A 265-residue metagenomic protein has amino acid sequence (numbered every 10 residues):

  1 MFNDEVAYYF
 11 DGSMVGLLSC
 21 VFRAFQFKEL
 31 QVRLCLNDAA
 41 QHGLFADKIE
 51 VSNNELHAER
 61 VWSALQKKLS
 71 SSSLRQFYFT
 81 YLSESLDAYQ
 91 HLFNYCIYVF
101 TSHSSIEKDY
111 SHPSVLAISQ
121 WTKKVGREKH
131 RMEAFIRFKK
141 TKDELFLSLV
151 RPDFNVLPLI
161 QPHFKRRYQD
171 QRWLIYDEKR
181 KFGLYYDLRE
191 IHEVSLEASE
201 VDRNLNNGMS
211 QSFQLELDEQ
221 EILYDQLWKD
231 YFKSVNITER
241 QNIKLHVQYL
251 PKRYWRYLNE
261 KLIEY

Functional and structural regions predicted by a protein language model:
M1-N53: N-terminal ordered "arm"
F2-Y8, F146, M209-F213: Glycine- and acidic
G16-F27, N94-T101, P162-R166, Q226-K233: Short, hydrophobic/amphipathic alpha-helical patches that form generic packing surfaces within helical domains
C35-E133: Charged, alpha-helical interface segments at or near domain boundaries
I49-H57, I191-L205: Acidic, Ser/Thr-rich peripheral helices and adjacent loops at domain boundaries
R75-T80, D109, E178, R240-V247: Short coil/turn segments at secondary-structure boundaries
S105-E200: Internal, well-folded beta-alpha domain core
R172, L184, R203-Y265: Long, compositionally biased intrinsically disordered terminal regions
